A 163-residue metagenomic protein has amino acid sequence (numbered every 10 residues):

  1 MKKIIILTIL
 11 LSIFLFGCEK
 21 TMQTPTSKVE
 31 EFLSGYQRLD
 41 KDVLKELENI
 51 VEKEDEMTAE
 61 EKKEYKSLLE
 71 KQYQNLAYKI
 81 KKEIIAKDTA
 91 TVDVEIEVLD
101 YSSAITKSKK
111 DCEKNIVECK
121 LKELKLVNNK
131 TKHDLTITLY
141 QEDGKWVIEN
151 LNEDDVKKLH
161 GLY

Functional and structural regions predicted by a protein language model:
M1-K2, E19: N-terminal hydrophobic targeting signals that begin at the initiator methionine
I4-I13: Sec-dependent N-terminal signal peptides
S12, Q72-Q74, E142: Short, structurally constrained coil/turn elements that cap an alpha-helix or connect an alpha-helix to the following
L15-G17: C-terminal motif of bacterial Sec signal peptides marking the signal peptidase cleavage site
E19-N75, K79: Core segments of small alpha/beta cavity-forming domains
V29, Y78-I80, V92-V94, I137-L139 (+1 more regions): Hydrophobic beta-strand residues in large extracellular and virion-surface proteins
K63-K125: Surface-exposed, charged secondary-structure patches
L124-Y163: Short beta-strand edge/turn micro-motifs at domain boundaries
